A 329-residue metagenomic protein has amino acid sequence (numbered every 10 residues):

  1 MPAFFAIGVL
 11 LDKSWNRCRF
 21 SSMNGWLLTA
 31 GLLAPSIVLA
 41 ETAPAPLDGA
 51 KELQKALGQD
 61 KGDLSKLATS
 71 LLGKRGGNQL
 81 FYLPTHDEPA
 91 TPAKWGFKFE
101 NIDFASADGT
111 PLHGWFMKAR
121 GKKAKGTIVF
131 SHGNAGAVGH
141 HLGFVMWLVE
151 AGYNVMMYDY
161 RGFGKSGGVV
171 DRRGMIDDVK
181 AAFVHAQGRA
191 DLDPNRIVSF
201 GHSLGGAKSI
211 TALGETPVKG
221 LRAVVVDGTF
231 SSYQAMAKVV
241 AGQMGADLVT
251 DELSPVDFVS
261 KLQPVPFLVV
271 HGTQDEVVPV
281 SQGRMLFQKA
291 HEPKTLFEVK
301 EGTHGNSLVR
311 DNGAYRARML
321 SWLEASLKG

Functional and structural regions predicted by a protein language model:
E41-D103: An N-terminal hydrophobic leader/cap segment in hydrolases
A107-F183: Membrane-embedded segments
L192-S203: Alpha/beta-hydrolase fold nucleophile elbow
K208-P266: Hydrolase active-site cap/lid region
L262-Q263, V269-H271, D275: Short beta-strand/loop motif that positions the catalytic acidic residue of the alpha/beta-hydrolase fold
P279-Q288: Short alpha-helix in the alpha/beta-hydrolase fold that links the catalytic acid
G302-N312: Catalytic histidine-centered segment of alpha/beta-hydrolase-like enzymes
N312-G329: Catalytic active-site module of serine/aspartate enzymes centered on a nucleophile-bearing elbow/loop
